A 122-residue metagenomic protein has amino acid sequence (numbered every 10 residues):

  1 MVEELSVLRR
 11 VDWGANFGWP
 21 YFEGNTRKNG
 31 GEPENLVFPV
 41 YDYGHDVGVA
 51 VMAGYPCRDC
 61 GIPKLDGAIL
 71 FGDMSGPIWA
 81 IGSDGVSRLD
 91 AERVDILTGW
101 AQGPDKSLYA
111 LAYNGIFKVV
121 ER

Functional and structural regions predicted by a protein language model:
M1-S87, D105, F117-R122: Beta-propeller domain segments
G85-P104: Conserved blade-ending motifs and adjacent loop-strand segments that build the rim/top face of beta-propeller domains
L108-L111: Short, exposed beta-strand-loop hairpins at the edges of beta-sheets in extracellular/periplasmic proteins
